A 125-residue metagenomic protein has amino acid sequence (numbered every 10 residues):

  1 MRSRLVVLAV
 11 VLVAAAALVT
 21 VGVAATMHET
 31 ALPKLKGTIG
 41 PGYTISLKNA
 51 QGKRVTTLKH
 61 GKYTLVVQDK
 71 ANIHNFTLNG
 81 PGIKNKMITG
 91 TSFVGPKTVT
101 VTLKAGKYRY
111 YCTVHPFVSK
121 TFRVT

Functional and structural regions predicted by a protein language model:
M1-A9: Bacterial N-terminal signal peptides that target proteins for export
A9-A17: Bacterial N-terminal signal peptides
A16-A24: C-terminal segment of classical bacterial N-terminal signal peptides
A25-A50, I73-H74, G90-T125: Extracellular/periplasmic metallocenter environments
Q51-T57: Short beta-strand segments of immunoglobulin-like
G61-L65: Structural beta-strand segments of beta-rich domains
V66, N75-N79: Beta-strand signatures of extracellular beta-sandwich domains
